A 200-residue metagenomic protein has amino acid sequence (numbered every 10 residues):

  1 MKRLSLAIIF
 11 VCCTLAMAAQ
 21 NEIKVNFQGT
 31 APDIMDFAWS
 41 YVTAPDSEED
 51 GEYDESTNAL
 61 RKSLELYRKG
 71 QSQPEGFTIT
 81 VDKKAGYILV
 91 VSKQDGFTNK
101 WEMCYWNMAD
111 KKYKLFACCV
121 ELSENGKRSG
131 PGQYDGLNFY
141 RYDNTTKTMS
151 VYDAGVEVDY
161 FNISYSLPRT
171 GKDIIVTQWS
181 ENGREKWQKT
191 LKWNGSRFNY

Functional and structural regions predicted by a protein language model:
M1-E22: Bacterial Sec-dependent N-terminal signal peptides
Q20-W106: Terminal domain-start segments
T30-D33, V81-K84, G130-Y134, N182-K186: Short, solvent-exposed loop/turn segments at conserved positions within beta-propeller repeat blades
L89-S92, A117-S123, I175-E181: Short beta-strand segments that buttress and anchor functional surface loops
F97-W101, F116, G126-R128, G132-L137 (+2 more regions): Short, surface-exposed coil-to-beta transition loops
E102-K111, S164-T170: Structural signature of eukaryotic scaffold interfaces centered on beta-propeller domains
A109-D153: Mid-length scaffold segments of soluble, non-membrane domains
T148-Y200: Short aromatic loop motif centered on NTY/YTY
